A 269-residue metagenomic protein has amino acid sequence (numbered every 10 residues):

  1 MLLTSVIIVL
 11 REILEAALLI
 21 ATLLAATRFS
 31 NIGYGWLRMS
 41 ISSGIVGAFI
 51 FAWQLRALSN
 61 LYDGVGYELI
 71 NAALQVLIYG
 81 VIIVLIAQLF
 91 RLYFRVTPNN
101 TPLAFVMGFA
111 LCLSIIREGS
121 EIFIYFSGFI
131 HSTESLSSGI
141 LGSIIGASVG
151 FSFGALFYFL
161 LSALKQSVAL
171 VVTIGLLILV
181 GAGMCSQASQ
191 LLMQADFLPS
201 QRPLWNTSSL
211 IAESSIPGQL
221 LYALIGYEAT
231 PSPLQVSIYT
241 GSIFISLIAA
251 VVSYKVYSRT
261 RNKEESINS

Functional and structural regions predicted by a protein language model:
M1-I116, F123, G128-S269: Multi-pass alpha-helical transmembrane bundle typical of ion/small-solute transporters and intramembrane aspartyl
